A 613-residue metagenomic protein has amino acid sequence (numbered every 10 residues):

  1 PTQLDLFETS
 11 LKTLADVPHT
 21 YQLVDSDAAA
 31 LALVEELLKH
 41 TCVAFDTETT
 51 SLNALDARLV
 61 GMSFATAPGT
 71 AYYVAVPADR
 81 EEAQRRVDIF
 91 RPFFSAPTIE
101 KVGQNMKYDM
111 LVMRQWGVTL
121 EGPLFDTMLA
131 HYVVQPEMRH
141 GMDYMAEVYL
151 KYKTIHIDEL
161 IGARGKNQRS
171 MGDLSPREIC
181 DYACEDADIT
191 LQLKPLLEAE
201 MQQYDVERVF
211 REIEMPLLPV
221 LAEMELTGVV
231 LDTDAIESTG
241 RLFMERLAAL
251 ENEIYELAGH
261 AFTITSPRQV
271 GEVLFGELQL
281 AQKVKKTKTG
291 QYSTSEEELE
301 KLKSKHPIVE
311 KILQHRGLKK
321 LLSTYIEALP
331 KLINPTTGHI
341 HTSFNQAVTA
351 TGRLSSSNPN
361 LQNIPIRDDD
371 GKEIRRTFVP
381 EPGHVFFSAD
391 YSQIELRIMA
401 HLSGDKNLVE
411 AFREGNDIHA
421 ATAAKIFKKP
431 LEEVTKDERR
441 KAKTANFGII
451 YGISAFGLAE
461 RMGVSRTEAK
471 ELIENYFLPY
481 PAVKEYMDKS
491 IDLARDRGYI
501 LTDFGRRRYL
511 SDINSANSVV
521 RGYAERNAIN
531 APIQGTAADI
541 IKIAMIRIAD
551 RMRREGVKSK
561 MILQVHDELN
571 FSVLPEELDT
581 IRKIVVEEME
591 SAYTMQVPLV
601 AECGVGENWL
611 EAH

Functional and structural regions predicted by a protein language model:
P1-A78, S95, Q104-M106, L120 (+13 more regions): Conserved "right-hand" nucleotidyltransferase catalytic core of DNA-directed polymerases
E82-T98: Short, basic/hydrophobic alpha-helical segments
A83-R85, S266, E576-K583: Short, conserved charged micro-motifs
R114-L124, M138-D143, D405-V409: A short alpha->loop->secondary-structure connector
T119-Q135, Y149, G415-H419: Conserved beta-strand -> loop -> alpha-helix junction used to position metal-binding or nucleic-acid-contacting
R169-G172, P219, L226, L280-A281 (+9 more regions): Conserved catalytic core of nucleic-acid polymerases
T263-T265, K560-V565: Short beta-strand
Y480-P481, E587-M595: A common structural junction motif
